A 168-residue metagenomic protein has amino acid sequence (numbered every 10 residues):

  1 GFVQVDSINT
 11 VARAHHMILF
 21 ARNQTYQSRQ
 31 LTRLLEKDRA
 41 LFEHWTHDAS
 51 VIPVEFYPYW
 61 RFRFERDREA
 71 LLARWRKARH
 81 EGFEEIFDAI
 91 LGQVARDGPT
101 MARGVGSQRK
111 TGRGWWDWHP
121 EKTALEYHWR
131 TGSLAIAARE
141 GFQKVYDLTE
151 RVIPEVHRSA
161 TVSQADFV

Functional and structural regions predicted by a protein language model:
G1-V168: Long, low-complexity intrinsically disordered regions
